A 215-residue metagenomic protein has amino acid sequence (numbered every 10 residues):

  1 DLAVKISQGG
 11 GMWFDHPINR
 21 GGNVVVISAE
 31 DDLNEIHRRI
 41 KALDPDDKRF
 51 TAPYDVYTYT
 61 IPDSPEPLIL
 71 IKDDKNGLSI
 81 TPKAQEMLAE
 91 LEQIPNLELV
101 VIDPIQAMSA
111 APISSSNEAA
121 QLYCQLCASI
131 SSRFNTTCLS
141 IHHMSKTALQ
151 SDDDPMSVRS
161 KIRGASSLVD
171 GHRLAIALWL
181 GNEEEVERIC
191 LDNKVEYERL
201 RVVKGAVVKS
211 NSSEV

Functional and structural regions predicted by a protein language model:
D1-Q8, H172-A175: Phosphate-binding glycine-rich loops of NTP-binding sites
L2, K83, A119-Y123: Hydrophobic alpha-helical membrane-association signature
K5-G21: Post-Walker A helix-loop "phosphate-sensing" segment adjacent to the P-loop in P-loop NTPases
M12-D15, D47-F50, S167-L168, S212-V215: Arginine/glycine-rich "motif VI" loop of SF2 helicases in the C-terminal RecA-like domain
W13, D47, L97, E183-E185: Short, polar/flexible loop-turn hinges at active-site or ligand-entry regions and domain interfaces
N19-I113: Conserved inter-motif catalytic segment of the P-loop NTP-binding fold
L99, E118-V215: Phosphate-binding/switch region of NTP-binding enzymes
